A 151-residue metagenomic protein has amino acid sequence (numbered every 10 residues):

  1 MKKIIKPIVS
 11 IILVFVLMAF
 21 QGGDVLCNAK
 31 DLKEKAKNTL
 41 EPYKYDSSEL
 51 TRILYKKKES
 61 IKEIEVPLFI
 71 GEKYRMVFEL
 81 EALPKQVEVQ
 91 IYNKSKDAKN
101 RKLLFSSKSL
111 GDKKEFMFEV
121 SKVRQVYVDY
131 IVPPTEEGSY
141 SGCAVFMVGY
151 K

Functional and structural regions predicted by a protein language model:
M1-I11: Bacterial N-terminal signal peptides that target proteins for export
K2, A19-Q21: Domain-scale selection of a single, long terminal region that carries the protein's primary operational module
V9-A19: Bacterial N-terminal signal peptides
G22, I53-S141, V148-K151: Acidic, Ser/Thr/Pro-rich low-complexity intrinsically disordered segments
G22-E63, K151: Non-catalytic extracellular/lumenal accessory regions of secreted precursors
